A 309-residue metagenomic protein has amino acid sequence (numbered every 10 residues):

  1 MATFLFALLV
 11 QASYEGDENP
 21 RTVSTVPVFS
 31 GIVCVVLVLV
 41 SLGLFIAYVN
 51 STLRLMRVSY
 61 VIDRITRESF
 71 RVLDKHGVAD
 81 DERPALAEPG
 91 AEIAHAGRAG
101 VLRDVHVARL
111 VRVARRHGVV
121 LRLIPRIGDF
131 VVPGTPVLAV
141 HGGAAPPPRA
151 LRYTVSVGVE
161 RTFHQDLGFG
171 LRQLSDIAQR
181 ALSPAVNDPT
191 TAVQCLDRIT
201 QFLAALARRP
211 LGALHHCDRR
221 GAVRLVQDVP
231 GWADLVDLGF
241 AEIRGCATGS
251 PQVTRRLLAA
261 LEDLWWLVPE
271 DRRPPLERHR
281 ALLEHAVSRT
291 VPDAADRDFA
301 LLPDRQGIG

Functional and structural regions predicted by a protein language model:
T3-M56: Transmembrane helix-loop junctions at the membrane interface of multipass transporters and ion channels
A47-R122, R126, T135-H141, P146-G309: Short basic (Lys/Arg) and small-residue
